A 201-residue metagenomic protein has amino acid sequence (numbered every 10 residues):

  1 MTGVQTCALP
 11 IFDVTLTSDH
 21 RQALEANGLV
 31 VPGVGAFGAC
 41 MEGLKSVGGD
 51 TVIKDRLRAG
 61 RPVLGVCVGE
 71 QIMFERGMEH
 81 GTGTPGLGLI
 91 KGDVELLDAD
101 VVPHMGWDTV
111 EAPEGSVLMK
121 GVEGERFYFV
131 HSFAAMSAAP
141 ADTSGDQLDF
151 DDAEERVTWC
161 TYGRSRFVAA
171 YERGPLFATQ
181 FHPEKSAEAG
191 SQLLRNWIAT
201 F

Functional and structural regions predicted by a protein language model:
M1, Q22-A23, R56: Structural alpha-helical scaffold elements that stabilize or flank donor/cofactor-binding regions in carbohydrate
T2-L9: Short, small-residue-biased leader/transition segments that mark boundaries at the very start of proteins
A26: An anion/phosphate-binding loop that grips the pyrophosphate of nucleotide cofactors and donors
V30-P32: Structural motif
G35-G106: Cysteine-nucleophile active-site neighborhood
R58, G92-F201: Amide-donor transfer/coupling interface in amidating biosynthetic enzymes
